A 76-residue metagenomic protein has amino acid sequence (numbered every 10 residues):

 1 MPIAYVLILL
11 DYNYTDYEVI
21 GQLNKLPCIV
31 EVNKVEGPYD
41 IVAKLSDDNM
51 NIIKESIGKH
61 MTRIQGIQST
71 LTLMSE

Functional and structural regions predicted by a protein language model:
M1-E76: A compositional/biophysical signature of low hydrophobicity enriched in polar/charged and small residues
